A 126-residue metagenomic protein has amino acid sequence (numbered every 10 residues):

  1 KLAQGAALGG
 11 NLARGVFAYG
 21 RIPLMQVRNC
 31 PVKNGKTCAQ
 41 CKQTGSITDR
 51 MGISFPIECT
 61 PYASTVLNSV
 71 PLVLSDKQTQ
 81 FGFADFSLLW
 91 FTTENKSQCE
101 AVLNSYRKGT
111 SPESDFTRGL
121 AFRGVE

Functional and structural regions predicted by a protein language model:
K1-E126: Active-site pocket-lining/capping segments in soluble small-molecule metabolic enzymes
